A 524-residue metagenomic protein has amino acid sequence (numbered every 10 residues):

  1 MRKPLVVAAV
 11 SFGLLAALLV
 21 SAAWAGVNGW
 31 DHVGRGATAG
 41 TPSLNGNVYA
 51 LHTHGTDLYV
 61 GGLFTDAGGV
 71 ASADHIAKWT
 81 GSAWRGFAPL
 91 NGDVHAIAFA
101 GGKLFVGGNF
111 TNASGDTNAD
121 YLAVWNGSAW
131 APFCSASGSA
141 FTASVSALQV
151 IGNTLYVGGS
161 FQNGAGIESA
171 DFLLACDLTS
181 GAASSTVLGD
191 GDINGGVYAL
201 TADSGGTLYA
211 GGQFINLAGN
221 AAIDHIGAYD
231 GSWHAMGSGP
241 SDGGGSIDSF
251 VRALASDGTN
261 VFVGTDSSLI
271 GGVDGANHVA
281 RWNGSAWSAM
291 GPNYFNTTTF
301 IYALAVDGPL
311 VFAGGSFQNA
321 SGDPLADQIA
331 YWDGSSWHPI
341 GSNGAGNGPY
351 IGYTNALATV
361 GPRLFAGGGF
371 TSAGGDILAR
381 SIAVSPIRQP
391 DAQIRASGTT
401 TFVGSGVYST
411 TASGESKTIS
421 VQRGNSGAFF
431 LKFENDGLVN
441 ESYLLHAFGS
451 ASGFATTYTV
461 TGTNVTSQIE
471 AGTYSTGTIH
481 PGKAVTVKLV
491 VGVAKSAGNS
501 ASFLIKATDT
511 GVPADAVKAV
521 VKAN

Functional and structural regions predicted by a protein language model:
M1-V7: N-terminal export and membrane-targeting signals
P4, G13-I387: Extracytoplasmic surface signature
A8, A286, S336, T399-T401 (+1 more regions): N-terminal start and proteolytic maturation junction detector
A9-V10, L173, L445, I505: Well-ordered beta-strand positions enriched in small/hydrophobic/aromatic, beta-favoring residues
V10-S11, A22, A428, S502: A generic alpha-helix preference that emphasizes hydrophobic side chains
R388-N524: Long beta-sheet-rich domains in secretory-pathway and surface-associated proteins
